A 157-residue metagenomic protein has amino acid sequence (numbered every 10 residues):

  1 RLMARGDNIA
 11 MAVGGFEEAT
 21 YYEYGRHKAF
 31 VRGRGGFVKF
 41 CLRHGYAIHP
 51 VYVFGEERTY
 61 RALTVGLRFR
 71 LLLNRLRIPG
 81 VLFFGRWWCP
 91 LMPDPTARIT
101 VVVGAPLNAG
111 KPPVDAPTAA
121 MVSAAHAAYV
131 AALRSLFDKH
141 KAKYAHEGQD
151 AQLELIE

Functional and structural regions predicted by a protein language model:
R1-E157: Non-catalytic C-terminal accessory region of glycerolipid acyltransferases and related lyso-lipid remodeling enzymes
